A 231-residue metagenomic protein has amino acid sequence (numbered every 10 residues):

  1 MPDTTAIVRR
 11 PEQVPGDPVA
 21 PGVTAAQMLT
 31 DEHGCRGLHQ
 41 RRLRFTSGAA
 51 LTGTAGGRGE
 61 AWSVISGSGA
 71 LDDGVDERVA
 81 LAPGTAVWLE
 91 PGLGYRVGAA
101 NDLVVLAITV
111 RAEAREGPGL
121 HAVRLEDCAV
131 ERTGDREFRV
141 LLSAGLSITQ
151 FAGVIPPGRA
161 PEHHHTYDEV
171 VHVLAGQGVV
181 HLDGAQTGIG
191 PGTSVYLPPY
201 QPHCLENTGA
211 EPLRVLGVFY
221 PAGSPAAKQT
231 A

Functional and structural regions predicted by a protein language model:
M1-H39, T52, A82-P83, D102-F151 (+1 more regions): A short, N-terminal "cap"/entry segment at the start of jelly-roll beta-barrel domains of the cupin/DSBH fold
T24-Q27, H39-G56, T149-H165: Conserved short histidine dyad/triad with adjacent acidic residue
A49-T52, A86-R96, A160-P161, V195 (+1 more regions): Histidine-centered metal-chelating micro-motifs
G57-G74, T166-V179, D183: Glycine- and acidic-residue-biased ligand/ion/polar-headgroup-sensing regions
A61, V75-G92, G184-Y200: Short acidic-glycine-tyrosine-enriched beta hairpin
S68-A70, G94, D102, V170 (+4 more regions): Structural motif
D72-V75, A100, A144, D183-A185: Short strand-coil-strand connectors
N101-P118, Y196, A210-K228: A short hydrophobic beta-strand segment most commonly corresponding to one strand of the jelly-roll/cupin
